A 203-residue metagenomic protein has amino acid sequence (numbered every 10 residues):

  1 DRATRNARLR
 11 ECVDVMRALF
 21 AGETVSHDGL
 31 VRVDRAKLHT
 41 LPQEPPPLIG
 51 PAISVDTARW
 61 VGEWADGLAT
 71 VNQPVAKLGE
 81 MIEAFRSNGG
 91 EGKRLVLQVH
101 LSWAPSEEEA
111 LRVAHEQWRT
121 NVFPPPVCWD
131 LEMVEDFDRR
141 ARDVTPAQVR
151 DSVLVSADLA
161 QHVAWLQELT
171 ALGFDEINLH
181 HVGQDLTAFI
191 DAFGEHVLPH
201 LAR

Functional and structural regions predicted by a protein language model:
D1-R203: Active-site-adjacent structural elements that line small-molecule/cofactor binding pockets in enzymes
